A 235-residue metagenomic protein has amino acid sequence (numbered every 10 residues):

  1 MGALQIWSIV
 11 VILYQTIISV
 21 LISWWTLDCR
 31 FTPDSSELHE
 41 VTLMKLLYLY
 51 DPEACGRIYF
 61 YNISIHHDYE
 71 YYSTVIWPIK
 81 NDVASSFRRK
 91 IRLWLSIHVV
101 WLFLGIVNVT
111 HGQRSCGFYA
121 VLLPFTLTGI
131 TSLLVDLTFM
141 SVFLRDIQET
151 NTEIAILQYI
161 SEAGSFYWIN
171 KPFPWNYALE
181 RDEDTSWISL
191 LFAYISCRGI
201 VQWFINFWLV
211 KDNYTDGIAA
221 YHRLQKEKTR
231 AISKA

Functional and structural regions predicted by a protein language model:
M1-C29, A84-T152, Q202-D216: Signature of small four-pass
R30-I79, I154-E180: Extracellular/lumenal N-termini and interhelical loops of multi-pass eukaryotic membrane proteins
L43-G56, T74-V100, V121-T126, L191: Transmembrane alpha-helix entry/boundary detector in multi-pass membrane proteins
I79, C116-G117, E183: Generic signal for short, ordered secondary-structure residues within or immediately flanking folded domains
Y119-T128, I154-A163, W187, Y221: Membrane-helix boundary/juxtamembrane motif in polytopic membrane proteins
L157-T215: Extracellular loop 3-seventh transmembrane helix
A219-A235: Non-transmembrane, juxtamembrane loop and terminal tail segments of multi-pass eukaryotic membrane proteins
